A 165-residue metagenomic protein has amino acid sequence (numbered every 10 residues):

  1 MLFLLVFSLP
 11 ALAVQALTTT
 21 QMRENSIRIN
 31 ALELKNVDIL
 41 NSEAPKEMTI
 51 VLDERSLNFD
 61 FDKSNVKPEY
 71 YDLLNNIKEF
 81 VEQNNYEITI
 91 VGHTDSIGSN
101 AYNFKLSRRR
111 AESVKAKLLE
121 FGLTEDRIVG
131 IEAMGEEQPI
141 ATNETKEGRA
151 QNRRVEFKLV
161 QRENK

Functional and structural regions predicted by a protein language model:
M1-M48: N-terminal targeting leaders that direct proteins to extracytoplasmic destinations
N25-N30, Y70-L73, I77, R110 (+1 more regions): Stable alpha-helical elements in mature extracytoplasmic
E43-M48, I77-K78, E144-K146: Short beta-strand/turn micro-motifs at beta-sheet edges
P45-E47, L52-E54, Q83-N85, D126 (+1 more regions): Extracytoplasmic
L52-E54, F61, G135, A141: Residue-level signal for pocket-adjacent positions within structured domains
N58-G92, L119-E120, F157, K165: Periplasmic peptidoglycan-binding/anchoring modules of Gram-negative envelope and division proteins
H93-K165: Periplasmic OmpA-like peptidoglycan-binding domain that tethers envelope proteins to the cell wall
